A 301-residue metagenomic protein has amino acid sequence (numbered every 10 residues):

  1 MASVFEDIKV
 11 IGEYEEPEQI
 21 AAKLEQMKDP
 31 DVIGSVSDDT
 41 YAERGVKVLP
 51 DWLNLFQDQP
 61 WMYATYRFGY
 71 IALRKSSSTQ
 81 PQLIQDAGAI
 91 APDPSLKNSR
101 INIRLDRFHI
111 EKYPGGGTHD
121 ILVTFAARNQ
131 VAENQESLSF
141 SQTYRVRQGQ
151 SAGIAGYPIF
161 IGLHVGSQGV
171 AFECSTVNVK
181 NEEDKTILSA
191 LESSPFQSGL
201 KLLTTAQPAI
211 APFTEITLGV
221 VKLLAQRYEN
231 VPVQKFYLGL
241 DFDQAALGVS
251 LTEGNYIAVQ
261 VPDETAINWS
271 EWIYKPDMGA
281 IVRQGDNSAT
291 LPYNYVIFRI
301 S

Functional and structural regions predicted by a protein language model:
A2-S301: Eukaryotic Ser/Thr- and acidic-rich low-complexity regulatory segments
